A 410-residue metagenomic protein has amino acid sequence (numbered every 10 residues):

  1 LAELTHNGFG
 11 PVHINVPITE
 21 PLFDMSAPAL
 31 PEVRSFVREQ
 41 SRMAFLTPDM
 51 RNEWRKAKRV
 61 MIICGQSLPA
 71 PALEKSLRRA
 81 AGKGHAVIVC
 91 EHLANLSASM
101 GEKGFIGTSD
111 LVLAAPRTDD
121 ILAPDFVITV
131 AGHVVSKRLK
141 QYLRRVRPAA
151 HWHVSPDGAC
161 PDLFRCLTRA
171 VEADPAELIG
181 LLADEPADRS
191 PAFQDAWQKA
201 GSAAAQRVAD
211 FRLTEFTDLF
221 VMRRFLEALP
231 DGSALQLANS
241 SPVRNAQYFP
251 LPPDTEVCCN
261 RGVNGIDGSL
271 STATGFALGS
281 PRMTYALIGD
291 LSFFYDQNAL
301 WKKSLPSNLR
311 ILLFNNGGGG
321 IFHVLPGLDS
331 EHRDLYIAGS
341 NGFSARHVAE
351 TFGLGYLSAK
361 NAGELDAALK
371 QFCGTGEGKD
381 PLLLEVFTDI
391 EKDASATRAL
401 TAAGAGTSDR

Functional and structural regions predicted by a protein language model:
L1-G8, T47-V60, A80, I121-L122 (+3 more regions): Glycine-rich phosphate/diphosphate-binding loops that line cofactor/substrate pockets in enzymes
H6-T47, Q371-R410: Glycine/aspartate-rich loop-and-adjacent alpha/beta segment that forms the canonical ThDP
P11-R42, V146, H151-A196: Terminal amphipathic helices with adjacent charged low-complexity linkers/tails
N15-I18, I63-L68, E91-L93, T129-H133 (+3 more regions): Structural motif
C64-W152, P252-P281, F294-N298, K360-N361: Glycine-rich, anion-gripping cofactor-binding loops and their flanking helix/strand elements in enzyme active sites
G104-A115, T168-L182, N341, Y356-G363: Short acidic-hydrophobic, aromatic-tinged amphipathic segments that line or gate anion-handling sites
Q198-P281: Active-site diphosphate/adenylate-binding microenvironment
N245-R410: Thiamine diphosphate
